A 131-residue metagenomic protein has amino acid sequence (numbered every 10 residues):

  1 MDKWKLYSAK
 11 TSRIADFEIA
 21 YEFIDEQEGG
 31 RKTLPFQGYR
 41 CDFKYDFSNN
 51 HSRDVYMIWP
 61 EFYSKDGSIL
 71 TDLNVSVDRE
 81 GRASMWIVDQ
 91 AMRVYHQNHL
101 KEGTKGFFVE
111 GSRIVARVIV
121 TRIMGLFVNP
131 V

Functional and structural regions predicted by a protein language model:
M1-V131: C-terminal effector/interaction modules appended to NTPase cores
